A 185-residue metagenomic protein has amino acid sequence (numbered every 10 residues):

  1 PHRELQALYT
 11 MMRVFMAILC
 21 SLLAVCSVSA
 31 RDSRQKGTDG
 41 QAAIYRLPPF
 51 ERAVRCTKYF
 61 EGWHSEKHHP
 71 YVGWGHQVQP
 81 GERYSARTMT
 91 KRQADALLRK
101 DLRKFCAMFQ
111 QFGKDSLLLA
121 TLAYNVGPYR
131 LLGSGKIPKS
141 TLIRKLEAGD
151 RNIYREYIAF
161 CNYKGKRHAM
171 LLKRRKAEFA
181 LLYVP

Functional and structural regions predicted by a protein language model:
P1-M11: Short, Lys/Arg-enriched N-terminal segments with co-localized hydrophobic residues within the first ~10-30 amino acids
T10, S27-V28: Intrinsic disorder/low-complexity segments in short proteins, especially the signal peptide and propeptide regions
A17-A24: Bacterial N-terminal signal peptides
L19, S29-H64, H76-K100, F105-M108 (+1 more regions): Long, amphipathic alpha-helical surface segments
H69-V72, H76: Early exported N-terminus immediately downstream of N-terminal targeting peptides
Q110-D115: Structural motif
S116-R130: Short N-proximal segments of mature Sec-exported proteins
